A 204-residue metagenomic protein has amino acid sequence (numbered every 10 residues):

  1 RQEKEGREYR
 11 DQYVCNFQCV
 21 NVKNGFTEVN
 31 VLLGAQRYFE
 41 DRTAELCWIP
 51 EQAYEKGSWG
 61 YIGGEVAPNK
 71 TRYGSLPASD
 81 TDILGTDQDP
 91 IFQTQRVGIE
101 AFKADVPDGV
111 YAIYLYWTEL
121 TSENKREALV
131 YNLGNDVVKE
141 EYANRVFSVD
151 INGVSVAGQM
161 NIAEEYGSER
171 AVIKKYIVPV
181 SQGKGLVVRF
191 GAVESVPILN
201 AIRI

Functional and structural regions predicted by a protein language model:
R1-I204: Compositionally biased, intrinsically disordered or flexible polar/acidic segments
